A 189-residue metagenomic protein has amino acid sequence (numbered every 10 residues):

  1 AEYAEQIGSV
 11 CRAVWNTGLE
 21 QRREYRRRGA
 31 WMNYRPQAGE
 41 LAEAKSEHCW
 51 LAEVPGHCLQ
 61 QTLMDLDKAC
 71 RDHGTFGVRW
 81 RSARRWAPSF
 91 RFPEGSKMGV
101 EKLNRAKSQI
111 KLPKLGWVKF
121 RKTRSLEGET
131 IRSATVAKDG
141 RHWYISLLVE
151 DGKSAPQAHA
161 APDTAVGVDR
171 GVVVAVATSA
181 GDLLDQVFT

Functional and structural regions predicted by a protein language model:
A1-T189: Nucleic-acid substrate recognition interfaces
